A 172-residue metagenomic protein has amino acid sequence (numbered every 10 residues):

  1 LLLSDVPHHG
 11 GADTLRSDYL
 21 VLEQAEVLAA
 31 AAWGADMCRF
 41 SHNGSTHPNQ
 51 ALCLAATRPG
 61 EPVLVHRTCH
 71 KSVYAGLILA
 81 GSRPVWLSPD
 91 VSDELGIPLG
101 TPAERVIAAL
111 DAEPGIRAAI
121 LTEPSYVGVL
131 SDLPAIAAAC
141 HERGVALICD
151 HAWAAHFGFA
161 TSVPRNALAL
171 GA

Functional and structural regions predicted by a protein language model:
L2-H47, T68: Conserved N-terminal alpha-helix of the aminotransferase class I/II PLP-enzyme fold
A32-A35, S45-A172: Conserved PLP-enzyme active-site core in the AAT-like
